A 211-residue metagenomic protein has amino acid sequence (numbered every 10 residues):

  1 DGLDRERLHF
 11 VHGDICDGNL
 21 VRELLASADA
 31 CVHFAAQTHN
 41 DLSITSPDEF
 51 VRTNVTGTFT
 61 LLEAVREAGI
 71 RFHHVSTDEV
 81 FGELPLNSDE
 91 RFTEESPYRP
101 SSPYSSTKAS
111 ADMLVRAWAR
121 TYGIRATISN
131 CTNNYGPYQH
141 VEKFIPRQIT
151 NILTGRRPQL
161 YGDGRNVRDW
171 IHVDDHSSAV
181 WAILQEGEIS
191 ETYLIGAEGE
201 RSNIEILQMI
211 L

Functional and structural regions predicted by a protein language model:
D4-A30: Conserved Rossmann-fold cofactor-binding substructure of NAD(P)-dependent oxidoreductases
A30, F59-P103: Conserved Rossmann-fold NAD(P)-dependent oxidoreductase catalytic core, especially the SDR/UDP-sugar
A35-T38, S76-T77: Conserved NAD(P)H cofactor-binding loop of Rossmann-fold oxidoreductase domains
F50-V51: A hydrophobic alpha-helix adjacent to the NAD(P)-binding/active-site core of NAD(P)-dependent oxidoreductases, strongly
T58-F59, A109-R116, R120, P146-I149 (+2 more regions): Conserved active-site helix of classical SDR/Rossmann-fold NAD(P)-dependent CH-OH oxidoreductases
E83, R99-T127, I152-T154: Active-site Tyr-X1-5-Lys
A109, T127, N134-R147, T154-R157 (+5 more regions): Glycine/proline-rich active-site loop of Rossmann-fold NAD(P)-dependent oxidoreductases
